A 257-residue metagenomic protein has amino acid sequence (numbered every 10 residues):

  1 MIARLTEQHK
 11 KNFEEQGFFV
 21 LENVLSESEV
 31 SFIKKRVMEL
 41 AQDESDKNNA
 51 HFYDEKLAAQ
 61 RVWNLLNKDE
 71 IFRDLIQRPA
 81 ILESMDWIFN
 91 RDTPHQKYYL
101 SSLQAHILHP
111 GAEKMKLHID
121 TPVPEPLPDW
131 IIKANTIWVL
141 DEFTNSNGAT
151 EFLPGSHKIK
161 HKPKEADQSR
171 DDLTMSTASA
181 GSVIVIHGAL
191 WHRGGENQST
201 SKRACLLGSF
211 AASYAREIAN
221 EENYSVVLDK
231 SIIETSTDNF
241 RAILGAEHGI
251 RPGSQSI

Functional and structural regions predicted by a protein language model:
M1-E15, E22-L117, P122-P124: Non-heme Fe(II)-dependent double-stranded beta-helix
D43, K47, L190, G195-I257: Non-heme Fe(II)/2-oxoglutarate
D69-D74, D171-T174, R193-G195: Active-site rim elements
L103-A105, T136-W138, L206-F210: A structural signal for short, well-ordered beta-strand segments
P110-T177, A215-S225: Catalytic core of non-heme Fe(II) oxygenases with the double-stranded beta-helix
L173, A180, S201-C205: Active-site lining segments that contact anionic ligands and/or coordinate catalytic metals
A178-H192: Conserved metal-binding segment of the jelly-roll/cupin
